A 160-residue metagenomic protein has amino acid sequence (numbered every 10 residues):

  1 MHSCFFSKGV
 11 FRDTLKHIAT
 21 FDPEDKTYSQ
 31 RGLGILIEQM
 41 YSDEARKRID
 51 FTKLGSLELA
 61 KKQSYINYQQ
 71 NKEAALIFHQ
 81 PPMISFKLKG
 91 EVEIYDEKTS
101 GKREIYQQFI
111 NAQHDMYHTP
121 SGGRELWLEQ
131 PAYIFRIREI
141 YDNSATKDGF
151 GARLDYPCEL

Functional and structural regions predicted by a protein language model:
M1-L160: Binding-site signature for planar aromatic cofactors or substrates
